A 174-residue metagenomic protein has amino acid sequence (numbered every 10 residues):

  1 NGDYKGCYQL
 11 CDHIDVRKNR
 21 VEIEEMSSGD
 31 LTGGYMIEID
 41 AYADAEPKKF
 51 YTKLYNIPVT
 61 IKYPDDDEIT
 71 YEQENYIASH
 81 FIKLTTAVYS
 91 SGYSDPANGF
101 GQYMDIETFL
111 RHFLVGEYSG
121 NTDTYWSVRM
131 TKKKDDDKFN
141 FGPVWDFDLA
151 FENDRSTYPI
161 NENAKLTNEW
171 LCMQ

Functional and structural regions predicted by a protein language model:
N1-Q174: Phosphate/dinucleotide-binding and metal-coordinating scaffold of catalytic cores in nucleotide-dependent enzymes
